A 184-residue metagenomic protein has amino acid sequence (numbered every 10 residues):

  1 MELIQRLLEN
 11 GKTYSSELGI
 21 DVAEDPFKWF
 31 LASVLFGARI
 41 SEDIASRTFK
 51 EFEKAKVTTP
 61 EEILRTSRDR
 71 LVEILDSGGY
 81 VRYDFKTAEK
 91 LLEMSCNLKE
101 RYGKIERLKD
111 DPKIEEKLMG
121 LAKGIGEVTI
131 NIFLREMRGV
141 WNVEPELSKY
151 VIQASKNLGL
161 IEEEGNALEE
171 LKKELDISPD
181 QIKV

Functional and structural regions predicted by a protein language model:
M1-L18, D111, M119-V184: C-terminal accessory module of base-excision DNA glycosylases/AP lyases that mediates lesion recognition and DNA
L18-W29, V81-K86, K173-K183: Structural motif
E24, S41-S46, E61-L64, D84 (+4 more regions): Alpha-helix N-cap/helix-initiation sites
W29-A38, E93, Q181-V184: Short, hydrophobic/amphipathic alpha-helical patches that form generic packing surfaces within helical domains
F30-V34, R47-E51, R70-I74, K113-K117 (+3 more regions): A general alpha-helix detector
G37-R47, N97-G103, R138-V140, L160-I161: Short helix-capping/linker segments at secondary-structure and domain boundaries
S46-K50, V72, F85-L92, E127-L134 (+2 more regions): Short, well-structured alpha-helical segments
V57-L121: Alpha-helical ds-nucleic-acid-binding substructure associated with the helix-hairpin-helix region of base-excision DNA
